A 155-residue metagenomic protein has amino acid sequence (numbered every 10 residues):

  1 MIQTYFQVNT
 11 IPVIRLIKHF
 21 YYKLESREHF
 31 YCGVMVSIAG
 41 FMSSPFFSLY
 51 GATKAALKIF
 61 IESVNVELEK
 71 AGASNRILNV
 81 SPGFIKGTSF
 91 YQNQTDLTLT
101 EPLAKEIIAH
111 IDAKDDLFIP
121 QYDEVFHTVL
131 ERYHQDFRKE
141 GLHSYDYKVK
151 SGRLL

Functional and structural regions predicted by a protein language model:
M1-Q7: Active-site Tyr-X3-Lys motif and surrounding loop/helix of classical short-chain dehydrogenase/reductase
I17, T53: Active-site helix of classical SDR
H19-E28, A71: A short helix-coil junction within the Rossmann-fold of NAD(P)-dependent oxidoreductases
S37: Residue(s) in the substrate-gating loop at a strand-loop-helix junction that position the organic substrate next
M42, S63-R76: Active-site-adjacent segment of SDR/Rossmann-fold oxidoreductases
M42-S48: Active-site loop immediately N-terminal to the catalytic Tyr-X3-Lys motif of short-chain dehydrogenase/reductase
N79-V80, Y91-R132: C-terminal helical subdomain
